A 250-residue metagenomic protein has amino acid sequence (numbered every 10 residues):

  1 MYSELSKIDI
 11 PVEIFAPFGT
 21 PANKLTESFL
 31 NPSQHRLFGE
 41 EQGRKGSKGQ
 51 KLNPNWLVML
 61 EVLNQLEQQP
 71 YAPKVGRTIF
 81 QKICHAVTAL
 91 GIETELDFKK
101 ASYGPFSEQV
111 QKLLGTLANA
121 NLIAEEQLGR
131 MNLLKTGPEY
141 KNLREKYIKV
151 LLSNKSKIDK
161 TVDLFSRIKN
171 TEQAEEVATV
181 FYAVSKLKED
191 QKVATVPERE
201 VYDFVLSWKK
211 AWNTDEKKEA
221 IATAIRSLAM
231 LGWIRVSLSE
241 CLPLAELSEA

Functional and structural regions predicted by a protein language model:
Y2-A250: Domain-edge interaction signal
